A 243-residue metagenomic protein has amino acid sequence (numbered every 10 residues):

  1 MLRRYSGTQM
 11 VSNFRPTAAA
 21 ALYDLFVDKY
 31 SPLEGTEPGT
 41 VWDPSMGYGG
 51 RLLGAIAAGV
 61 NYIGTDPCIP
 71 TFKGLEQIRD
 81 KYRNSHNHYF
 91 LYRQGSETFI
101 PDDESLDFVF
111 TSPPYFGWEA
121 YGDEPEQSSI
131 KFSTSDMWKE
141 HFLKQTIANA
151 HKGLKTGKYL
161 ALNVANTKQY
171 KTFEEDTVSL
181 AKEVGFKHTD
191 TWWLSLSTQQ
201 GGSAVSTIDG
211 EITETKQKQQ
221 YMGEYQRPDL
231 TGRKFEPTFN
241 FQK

Functional and structural regions predicted by a protein language model:
M1-K243: Class I S-adenosyl-L-methionine-dependent methyltransferase catalytic core
